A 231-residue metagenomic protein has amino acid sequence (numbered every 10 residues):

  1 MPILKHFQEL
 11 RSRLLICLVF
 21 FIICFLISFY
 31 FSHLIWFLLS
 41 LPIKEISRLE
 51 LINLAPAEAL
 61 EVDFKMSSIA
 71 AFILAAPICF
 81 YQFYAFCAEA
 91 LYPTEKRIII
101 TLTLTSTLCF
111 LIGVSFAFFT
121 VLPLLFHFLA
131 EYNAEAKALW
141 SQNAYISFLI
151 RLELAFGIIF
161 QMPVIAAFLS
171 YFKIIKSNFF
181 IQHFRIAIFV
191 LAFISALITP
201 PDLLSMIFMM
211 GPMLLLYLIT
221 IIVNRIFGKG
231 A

Functional and structural regions predicted by a protein language model:
M1-A231: Membrane topogenic/interface segments and analogous intrinsically disordered interaction regions
